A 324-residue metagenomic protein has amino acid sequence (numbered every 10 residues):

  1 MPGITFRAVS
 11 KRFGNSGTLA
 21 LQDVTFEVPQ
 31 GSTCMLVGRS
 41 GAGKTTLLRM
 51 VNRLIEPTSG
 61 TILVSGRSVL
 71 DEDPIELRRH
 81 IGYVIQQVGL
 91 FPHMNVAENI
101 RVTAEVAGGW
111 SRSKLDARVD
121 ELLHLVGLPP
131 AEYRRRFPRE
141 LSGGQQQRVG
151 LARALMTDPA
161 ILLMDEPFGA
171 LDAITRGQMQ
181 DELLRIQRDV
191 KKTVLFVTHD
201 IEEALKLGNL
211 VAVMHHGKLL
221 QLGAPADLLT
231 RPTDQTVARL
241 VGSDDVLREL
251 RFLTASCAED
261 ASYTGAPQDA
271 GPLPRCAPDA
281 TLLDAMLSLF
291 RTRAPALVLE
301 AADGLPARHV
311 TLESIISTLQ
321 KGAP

Functional and structural regions predicted by a protein language model:
N52: Helix-to-loop junction immediately C-terminal to a conserved catalytic motif
S68-G82, V106, R112-S113, R231-P232: ABC ATPase NBD coupling module
A97-V106, D116, D120: Short helical segment in ABC ATPase nucleotide-binding domains corresponding to the A-loop/adjacent helical element
S113-E132: Conserved ABC ATPase "signature" region
M156-A160: A short, proline-enriched helix->beta-strand linker immediately N-terminal to the Walker B motif in ABC-type P-loop
L222-G223, R231, H309: ABC ATPase "signature
